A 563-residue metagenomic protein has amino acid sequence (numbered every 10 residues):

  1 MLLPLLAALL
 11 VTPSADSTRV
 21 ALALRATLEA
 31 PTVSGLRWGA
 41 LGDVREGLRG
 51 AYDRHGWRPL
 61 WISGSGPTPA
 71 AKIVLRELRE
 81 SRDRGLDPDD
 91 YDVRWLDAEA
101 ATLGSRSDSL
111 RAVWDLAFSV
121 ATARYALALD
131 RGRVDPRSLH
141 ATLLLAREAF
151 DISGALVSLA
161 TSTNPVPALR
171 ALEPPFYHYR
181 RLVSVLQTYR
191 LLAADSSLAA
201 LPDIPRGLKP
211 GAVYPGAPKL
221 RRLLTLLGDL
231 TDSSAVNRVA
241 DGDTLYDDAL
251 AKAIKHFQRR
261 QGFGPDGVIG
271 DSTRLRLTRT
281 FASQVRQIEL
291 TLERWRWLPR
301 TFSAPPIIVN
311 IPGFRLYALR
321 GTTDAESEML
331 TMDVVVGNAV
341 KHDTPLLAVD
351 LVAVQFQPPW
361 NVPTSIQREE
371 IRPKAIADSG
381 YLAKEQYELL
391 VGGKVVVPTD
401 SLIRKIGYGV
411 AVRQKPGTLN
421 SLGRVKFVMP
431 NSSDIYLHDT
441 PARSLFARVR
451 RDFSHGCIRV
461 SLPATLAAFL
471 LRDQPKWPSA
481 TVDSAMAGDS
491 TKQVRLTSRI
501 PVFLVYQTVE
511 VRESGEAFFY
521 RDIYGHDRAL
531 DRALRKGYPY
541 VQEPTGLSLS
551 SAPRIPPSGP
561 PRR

Functional and structural regions predicted by a protein language model:
M1-V11: Sec-dependent N-terminal signal peptides
P13-A149, S153-G154: Cationic-aromatic interfacial patches
P13-R49, L116, V120-R124, L143-F150 (+1 more regions): Well-ordered beta-sheet/strand-loop patches within structured domains
